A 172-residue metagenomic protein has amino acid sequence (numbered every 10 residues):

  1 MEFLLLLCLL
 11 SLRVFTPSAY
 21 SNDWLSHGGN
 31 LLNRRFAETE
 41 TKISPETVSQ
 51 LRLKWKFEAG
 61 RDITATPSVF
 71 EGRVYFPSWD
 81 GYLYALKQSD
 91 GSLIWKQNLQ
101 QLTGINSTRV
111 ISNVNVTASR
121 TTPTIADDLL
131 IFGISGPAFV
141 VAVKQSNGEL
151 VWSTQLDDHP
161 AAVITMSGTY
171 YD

Functional and structural regions predicted by a protein language model:
M1-L7, R13: Sec-dependent signal peptide recognition, specifically the positively charged N-region followed immediately by
S11-A19: N-terminal signal peptide
Y20-L53: Blade/loop signatures of beta-propeller domains
D23-G29, G60-Y82, R109-V140, A161-D172: Repeat-blade elements of multi-bladed beta-propeller folds
R52-F57, W95, I111, E149-D157: A short beta-strand motif characteristic of beta-propeller blades
A59-I63, L99-G104, Q155-A162: Short coil/turn segments at the loop-to-beta-strand junctions that recur within blades of beta-propeller repeat folds
K87-D90, K144-N147: Short loop/turn segments that connect beta-strands within beta-propeller blades
